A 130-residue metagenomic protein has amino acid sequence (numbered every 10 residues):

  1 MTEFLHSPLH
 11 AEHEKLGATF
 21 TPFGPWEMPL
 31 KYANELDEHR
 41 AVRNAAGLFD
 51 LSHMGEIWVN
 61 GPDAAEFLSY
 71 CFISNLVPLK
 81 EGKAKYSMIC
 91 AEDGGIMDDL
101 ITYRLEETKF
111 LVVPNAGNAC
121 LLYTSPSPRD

Functional and structural regions predicted by a protein language model:
M1-C90, G95-M97: Acidic, proline/glycine-enriched N-terminal capping motif
P62, N115-A119: Helix N-cap motif at beta-to-alpha junctions
F67, L121-L122: Phosphate- and divalent-cation-binding pockets in alpha/beta enzyme and binding domains that engage nucleotide-derived
I101-T102: Glycine-rich, Trp-frequent "lid" loop and neighboring beta-strands that shape and gate the flavin cofactor pocket
Y123-D130: Conserved small/polar residues in nucleotide/adenosyl-binding loops
